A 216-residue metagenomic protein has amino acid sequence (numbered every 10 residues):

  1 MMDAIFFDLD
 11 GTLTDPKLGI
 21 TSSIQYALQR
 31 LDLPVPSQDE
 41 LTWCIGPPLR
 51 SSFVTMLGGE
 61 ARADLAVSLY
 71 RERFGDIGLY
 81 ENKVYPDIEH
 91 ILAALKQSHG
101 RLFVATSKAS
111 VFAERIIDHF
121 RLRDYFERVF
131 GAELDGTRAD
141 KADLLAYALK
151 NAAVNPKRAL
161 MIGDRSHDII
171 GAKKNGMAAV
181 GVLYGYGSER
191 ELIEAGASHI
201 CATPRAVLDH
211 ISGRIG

Functional and structural regions predicted by a protein language model:
M2-H90: N-terminal helical cap/lid subdomain that shapes the substrate entry/recognition surface in HAD-like hydrolases
A4, D140-I170: Conserved Lys-Pro-Asp/Glu-containing loop-to-beta segment of HAD-superfamily phosphomonoesterases, centered on
P34, R123-E127, N155, S198: Conserved H-loop
D76-V104, S110-E114, A142: Short, acidic loop-to-helix structural element flanking the phosphoryl-transfer center in phosphate-processing enzymes
Q97-G100, A152-P156, R214-I215: Glycine-rich phosphate-binding loop signature in dinucleotide/nucleotide-binding domains
R123-R138: A short, structured active-site edge motif that brings together acidic residues
M161-H199: Acidic, Mg2+-coordinating phosphoryl-transfer loop and its flanking beta/alpha structural elements, shared across
